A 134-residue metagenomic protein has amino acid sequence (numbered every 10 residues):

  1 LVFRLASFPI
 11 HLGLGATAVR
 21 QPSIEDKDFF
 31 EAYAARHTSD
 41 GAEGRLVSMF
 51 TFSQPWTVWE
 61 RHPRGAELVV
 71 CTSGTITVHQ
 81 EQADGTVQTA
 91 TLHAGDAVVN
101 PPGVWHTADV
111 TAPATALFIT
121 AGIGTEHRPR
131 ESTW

Functional and structural regions predicted by a protein language model:
L1-H11, T107-W134: Double-stranded beta-helix
L1-W59: A short, N-terminal "cap"/entry segment at the start of jelly-roll beta-barrel domains of the cupin/DSBH fold
R36-T38, W56-P63, Q80-E81, T89-A90 (+1 more regions): Short histidine-centered beta-strand/loop micro-motifs that create catalytic or ligand/metal-coordination sites
A42-E43, F52-W56, S73-T77, D84 (+1 more regions): Short, charged/polar surface micro-motifs in flexible loops or helix N-caps
G44, G65-L68, A114: Short, surface-exposed beta-edge/turn micro-motifs
P63-V78, Q82, I119: Short, conserved beta-strand element in jelly-roll/cupin
T75-T77, D96, T115: Structural motif
Q82-P102: Short acidic-glycine-tyrosine-enriched beta hairpin
